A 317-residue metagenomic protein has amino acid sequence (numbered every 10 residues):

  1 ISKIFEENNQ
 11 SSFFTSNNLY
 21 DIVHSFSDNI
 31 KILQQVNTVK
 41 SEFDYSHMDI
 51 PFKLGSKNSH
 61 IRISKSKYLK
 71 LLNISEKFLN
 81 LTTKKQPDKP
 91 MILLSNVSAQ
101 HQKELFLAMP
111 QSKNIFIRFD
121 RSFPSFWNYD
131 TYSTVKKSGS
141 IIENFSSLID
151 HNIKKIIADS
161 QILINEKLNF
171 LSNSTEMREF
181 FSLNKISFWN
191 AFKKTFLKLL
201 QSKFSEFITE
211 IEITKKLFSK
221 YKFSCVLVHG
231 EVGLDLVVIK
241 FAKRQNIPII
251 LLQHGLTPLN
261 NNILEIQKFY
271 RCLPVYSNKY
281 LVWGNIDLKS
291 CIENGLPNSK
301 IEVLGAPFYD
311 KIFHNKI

Functional and structural regions predicted by a protein language model:
I1-I317: Catalytic-core helical/loop segments in enzymes performing group transfer/polymerization on anionic/lipid-linked
